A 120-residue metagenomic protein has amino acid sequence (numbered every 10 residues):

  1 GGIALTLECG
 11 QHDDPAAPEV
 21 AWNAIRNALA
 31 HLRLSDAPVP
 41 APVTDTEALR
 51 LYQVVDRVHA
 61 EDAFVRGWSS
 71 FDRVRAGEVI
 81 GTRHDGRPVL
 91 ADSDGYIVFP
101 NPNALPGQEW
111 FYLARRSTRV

Functional and structural regions predicted by a protein language model:
G1-V120: Structured catalytic-domain cores with a bias toward divalent-metal coordination
